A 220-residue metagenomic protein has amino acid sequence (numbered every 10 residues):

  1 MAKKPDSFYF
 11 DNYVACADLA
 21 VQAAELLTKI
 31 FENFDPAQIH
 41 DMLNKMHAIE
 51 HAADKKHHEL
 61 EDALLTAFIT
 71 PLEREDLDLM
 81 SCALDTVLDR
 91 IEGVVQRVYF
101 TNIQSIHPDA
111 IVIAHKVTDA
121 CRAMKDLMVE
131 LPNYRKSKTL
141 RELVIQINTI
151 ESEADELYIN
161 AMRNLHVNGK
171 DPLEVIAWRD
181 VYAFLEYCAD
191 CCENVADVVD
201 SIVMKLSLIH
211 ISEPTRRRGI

Functional and structural regions predicted by a protein language model:
M1-C16, D35, I69, E73-L77 (+2 more regions): Disorder-to-helix initiation segments
A2-K4, N12, I30-M46, H51-D54 (+4 more regions): Peripheral, non-transmembrane regulatory/ligand-interaction domains of membrane transport proteins
A17, V21-F31, E50, D54-H57 (+6 more regions): A structural signal for well-ordered alpha-helices, especially hydrophobic packing surfaces of coiled-coils
A24-Q38, L60, L64-P71, V94-S105 (+4 more regions): Secondary-structure edge/capping motif, primarily at the C-terminal ends of alpha-helices and the immediately following
H40-D41, K45-I49, E59-D89: Hydrophobic/aromatic-rich structural module bridging two neighboring secondary-structure elements via a short loop
H40-H47, R74-D78, P108-I111, R141-Q146 (+1 more regions): Short, charged, amphipathic alpha-helical segments
R135-L208: Long amphipathic all-alpha helical oligomerization modules
I209-I220: Single conserved hydrophobic/aromatic residue that forms the stacking wall/gate of nucleotide- or nucleobase-binding
